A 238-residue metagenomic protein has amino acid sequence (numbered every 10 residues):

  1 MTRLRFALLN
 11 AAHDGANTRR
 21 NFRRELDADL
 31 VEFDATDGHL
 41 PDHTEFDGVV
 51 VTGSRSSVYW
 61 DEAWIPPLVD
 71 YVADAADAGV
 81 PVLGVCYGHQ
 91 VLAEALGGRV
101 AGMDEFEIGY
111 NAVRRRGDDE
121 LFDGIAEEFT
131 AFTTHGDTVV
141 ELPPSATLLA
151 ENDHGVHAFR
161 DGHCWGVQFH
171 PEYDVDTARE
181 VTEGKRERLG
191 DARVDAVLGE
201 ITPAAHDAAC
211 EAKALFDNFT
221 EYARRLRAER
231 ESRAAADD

Functional and structural regions predicted by a protein language model:
M1-D70, D74-A78, D195-D238: N-terminal beta1-alpha1 cap of cysteine-dependent amidohydrolase-like domains
R3-A7, P81, E128-T130, H163: Residues that mark the start of a beta-strand
N17-R19, D42, W60-E62, L92-A95 (+3 more regions): Short glycine-/acidic-enriched loop or helix-start segments at secondary-structure transitions that form or flank
R23-E25, I65-V69, V100-A101, L148-A150 (+1 more regions): Glycine-rich, phosphate-binding/catalytic loops in enzymes
T52-D119: Cysteine-nucleophile active-site neighborhood
L96-D176: Pocket-forming structural segment of enzyme catalytic cores
G155-H206, Y222: A glycine-centered loop/beta-turn motif at secondary-structure junctions
